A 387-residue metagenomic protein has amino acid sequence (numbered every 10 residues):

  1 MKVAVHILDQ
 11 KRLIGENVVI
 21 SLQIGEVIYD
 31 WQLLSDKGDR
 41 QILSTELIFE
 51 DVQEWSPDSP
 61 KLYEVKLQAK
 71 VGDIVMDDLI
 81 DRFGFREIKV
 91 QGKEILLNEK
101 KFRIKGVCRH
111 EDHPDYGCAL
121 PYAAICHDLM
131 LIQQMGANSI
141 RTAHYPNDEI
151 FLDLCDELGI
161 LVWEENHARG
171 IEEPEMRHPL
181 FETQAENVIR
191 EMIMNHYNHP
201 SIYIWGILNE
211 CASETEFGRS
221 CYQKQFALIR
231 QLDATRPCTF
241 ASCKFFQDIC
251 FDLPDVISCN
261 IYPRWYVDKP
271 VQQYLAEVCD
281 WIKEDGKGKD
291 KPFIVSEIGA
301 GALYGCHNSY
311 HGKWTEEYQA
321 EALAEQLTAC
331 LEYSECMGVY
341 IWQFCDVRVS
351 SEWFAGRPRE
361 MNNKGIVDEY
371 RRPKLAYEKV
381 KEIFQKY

Functional and structural regions predicted by a protein language model:
M1-L154, L158-V162, V188, M194 (+7 more regions): Secreted/periplasmic carbohydrate-active enzymes, especially glycoside hydrolases
R12, Y203-W205, F226-R230, C238-T239 (+2 more regions): Substrate-binding clefts and catalytic carboxylate motifs of secreted carbohydrate-active enzymes
K89, P146-D148, A168-G170, L208-C211 (+4 more regions): Active-site-proximal loop/turn and secondary-structure-junction residues that shape catalytic pockets, frequently
H110-A124, M135-A143, H167-Q184, I202-G218 (+3 more regions): The substrate-binding groove and active-site-proximal loops of carbohydrate-active enzymes, especially glycoside
L152, I193-H196, F246-L253: Mature extracellular/periplasmic domains of secretome proteins
D156-L161, E175-Q184, R190, S220-C221 (+1 more regions): Aromatic- and acidic-residue-enriched segments that line the glycan-binding/catalytic groove of carbohydrate-active
G159-N166, V256-I261: Short hydrophobic/aromatic-enriched beta-strand-loop microsegments
E175-H196, L208, C279-E284, G288 (+1 more regions): Ligand-binding grooves and catalytic loops that recognize ribose/phosphate and carbohydrate rings, and esterified lipid
